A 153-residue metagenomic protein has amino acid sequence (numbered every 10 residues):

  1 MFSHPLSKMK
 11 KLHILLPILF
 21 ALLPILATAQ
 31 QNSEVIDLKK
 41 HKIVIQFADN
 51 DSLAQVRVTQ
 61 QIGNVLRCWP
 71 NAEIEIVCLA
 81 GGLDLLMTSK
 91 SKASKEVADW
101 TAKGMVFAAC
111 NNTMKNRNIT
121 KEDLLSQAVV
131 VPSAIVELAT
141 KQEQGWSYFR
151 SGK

Functional and structural regions predicted by a protein language model:
M1-Q31: Bacterial Sec-dependent N-terminal signal peptides
Q30-K153: Secreted/extracellular ectodomain signature
